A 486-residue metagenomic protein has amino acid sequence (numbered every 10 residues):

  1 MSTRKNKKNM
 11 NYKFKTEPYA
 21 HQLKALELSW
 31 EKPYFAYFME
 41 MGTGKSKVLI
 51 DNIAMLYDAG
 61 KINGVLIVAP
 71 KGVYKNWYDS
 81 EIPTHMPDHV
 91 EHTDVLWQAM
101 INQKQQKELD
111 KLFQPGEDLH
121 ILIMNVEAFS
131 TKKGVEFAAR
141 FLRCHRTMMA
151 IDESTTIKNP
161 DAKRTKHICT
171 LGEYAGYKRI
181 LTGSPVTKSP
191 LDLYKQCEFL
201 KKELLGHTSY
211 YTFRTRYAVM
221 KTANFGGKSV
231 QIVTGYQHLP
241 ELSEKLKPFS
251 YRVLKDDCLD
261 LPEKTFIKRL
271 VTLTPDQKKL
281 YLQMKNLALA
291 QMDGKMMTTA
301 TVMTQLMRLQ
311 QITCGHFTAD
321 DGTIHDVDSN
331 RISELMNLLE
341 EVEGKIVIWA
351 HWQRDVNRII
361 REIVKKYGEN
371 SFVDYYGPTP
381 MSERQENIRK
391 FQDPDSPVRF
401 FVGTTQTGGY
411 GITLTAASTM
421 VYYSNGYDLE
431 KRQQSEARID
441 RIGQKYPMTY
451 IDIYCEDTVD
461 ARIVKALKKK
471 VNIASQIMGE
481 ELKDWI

Functional and structural regions predicted by a protein language model:
R4-F38: Conserved pre-motif I regulatory segment
K5-M10, W30-E31, T43-G44, V48-P70 (+5 more regions): Conserved Helicase C-terminal RecA-like lobe
N63-G64, D79, T84-E91, Q105 (+3 more regions): Conserved P-loop NTPase motor "coupling/switch" region that bridges the ATPase
H89-Q103, L204-T208, V347, K366-E383: Conserved RecA-like helicase motor-core motifs
Q103-I121, V126-H145: Conserved helix/coil segment N-terminal to the catalytic DExD/H
S130-G134, K188-P190, V356-I360, Q385-I388 (+2 more regions): SF2 helicase motor core recognition
D152-E153: Walker B catalytic acidic pair
Y427-I486: A conserved SF2-helicase RecA2
